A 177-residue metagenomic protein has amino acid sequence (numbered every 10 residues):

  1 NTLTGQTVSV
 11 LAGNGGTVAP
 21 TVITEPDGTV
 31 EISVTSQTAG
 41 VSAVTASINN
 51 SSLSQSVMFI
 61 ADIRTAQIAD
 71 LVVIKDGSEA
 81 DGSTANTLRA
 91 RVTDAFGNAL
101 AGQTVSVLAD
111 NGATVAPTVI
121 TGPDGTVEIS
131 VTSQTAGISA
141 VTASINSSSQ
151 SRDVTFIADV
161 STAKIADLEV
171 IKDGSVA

Functional and structural regions predicted by a protein language model:
N1-A177: The feature marks long extracellular or luminal low-complexity segments
